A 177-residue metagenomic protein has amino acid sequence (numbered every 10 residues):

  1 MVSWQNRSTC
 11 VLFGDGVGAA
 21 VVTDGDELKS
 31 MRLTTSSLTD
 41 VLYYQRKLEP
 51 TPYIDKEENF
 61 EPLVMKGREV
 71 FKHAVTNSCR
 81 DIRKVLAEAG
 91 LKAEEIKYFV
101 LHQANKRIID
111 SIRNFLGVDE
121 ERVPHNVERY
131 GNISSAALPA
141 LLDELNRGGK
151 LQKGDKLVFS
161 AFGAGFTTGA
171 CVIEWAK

Functional and structural regions predicted by a protein language model:
M1-V2, L141: Short gly/ser/thr-rich secondary-structure transition/capping motifs
S3-Q5, A74, K84, N114 (+2 more regions): Short secondary-structure boundary micro-motifs
W4-K72, T76, R80, F162 (+1 more regions): Condensing-enzyme catalytic core mediating Claisen C-C bond formation in acyl metabolism
K47-K97, I108-L116, L141, L145 (+1 more regions): Conserved active-site "lid/cap" helical segment
C79, K97-K177: Claisen-condensing/thiolase-fold acyl-transfer catalytic domains that form or cleave C-C bonds in fatty acid
